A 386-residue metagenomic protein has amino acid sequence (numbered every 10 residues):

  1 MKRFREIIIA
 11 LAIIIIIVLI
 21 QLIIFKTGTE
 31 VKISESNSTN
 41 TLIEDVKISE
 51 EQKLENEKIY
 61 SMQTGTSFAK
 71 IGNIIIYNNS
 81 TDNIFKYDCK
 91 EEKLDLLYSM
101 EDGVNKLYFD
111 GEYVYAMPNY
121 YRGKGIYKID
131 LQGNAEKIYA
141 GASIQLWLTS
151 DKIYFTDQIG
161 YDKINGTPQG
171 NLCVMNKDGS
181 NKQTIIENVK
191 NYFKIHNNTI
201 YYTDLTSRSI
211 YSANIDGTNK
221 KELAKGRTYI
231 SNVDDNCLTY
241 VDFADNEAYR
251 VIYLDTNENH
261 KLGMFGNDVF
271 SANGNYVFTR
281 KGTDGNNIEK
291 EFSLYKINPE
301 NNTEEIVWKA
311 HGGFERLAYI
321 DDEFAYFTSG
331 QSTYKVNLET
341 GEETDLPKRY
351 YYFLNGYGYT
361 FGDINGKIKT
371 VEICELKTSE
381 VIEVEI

Functional and structural regions predicted by a protein language model:
M1-I14: N-terminal Sec-pathway targeting helices
F25-F85, C89-Y98: N-terminal, intrinsically disordered, polar/charged segments of Gram-positive cell-envelope systems that serve as
Q52-Y60, K93-S99, G133-Y139, S180-I186 (+5 more regions): A short beta-strand motif characteristic of beta-propeller blades
M62-K70, D102-G111, A140-S150, E187-N197 (+4 more regions): Repeated scaffold domains used in trafficking and secretory/extracellular systems, primarily beta-propellers
I76-N78, Y115-M117, I153-D157, Y201-T203 (+4 more regions): Residue position within the beta-strands of beta-propeller blades
N78-T81, N119-K124, Y161-G170, D204-S207 (+3 more regions): Short, solvent-exposed loop/turn segments at conserved positions within beta-propeller repeat blades
N83-F85, G125-Y127, N171-C173, S209-Y211 (+4 more regions): A short loop-to-beta-strand structural motif that recurs across blades of beta-propeller domains
D88-E92, I129-N134, N176-S180, N214-T218 (+4 more regions): Short loop/turn segments that connect beta-strands within beta-propeller blades
